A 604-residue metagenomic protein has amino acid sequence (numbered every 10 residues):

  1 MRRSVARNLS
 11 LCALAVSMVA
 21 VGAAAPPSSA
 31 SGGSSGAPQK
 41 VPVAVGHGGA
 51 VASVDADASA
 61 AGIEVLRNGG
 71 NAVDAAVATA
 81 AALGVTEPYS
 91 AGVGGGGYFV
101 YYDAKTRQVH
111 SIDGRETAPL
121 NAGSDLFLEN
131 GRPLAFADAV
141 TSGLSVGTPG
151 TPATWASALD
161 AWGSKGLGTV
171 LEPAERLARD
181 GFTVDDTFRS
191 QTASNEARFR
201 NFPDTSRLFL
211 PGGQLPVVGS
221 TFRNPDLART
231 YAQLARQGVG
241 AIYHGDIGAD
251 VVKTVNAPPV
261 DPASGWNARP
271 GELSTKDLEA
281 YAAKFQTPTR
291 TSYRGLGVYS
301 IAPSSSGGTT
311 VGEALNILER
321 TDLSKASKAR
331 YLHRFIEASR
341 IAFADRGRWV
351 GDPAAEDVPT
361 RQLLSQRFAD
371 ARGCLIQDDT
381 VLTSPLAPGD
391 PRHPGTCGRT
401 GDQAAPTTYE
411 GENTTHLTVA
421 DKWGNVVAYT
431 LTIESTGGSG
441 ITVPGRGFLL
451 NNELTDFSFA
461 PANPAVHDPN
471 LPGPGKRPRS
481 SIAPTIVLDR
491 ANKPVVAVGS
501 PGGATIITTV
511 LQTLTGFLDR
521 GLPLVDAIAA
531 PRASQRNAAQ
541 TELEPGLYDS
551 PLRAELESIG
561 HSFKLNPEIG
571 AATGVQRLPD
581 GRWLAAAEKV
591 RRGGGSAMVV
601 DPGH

Functional and structural regions predicted by a protein language model:
M1-A30, W155: Secretory targeting and sorting signals
S31-A60, E64, A72-H244, A249-V298 (+1 more regions): Noncatalytic scaffold domains of N-terminal-nucleophile
V65-L66, A153-A161, Q237-H244, A249 (+2 more regions): Alpha-helical support elements that line or immediately flank enzyme active sites and cofactor-binding pockets
V85-S111, L128, D261-S274, A420 (+2 more regions): Active-site rim segments in enzyme catalytic domains, especially the processed small/beta chain of N-terminal
G271, S324-T432, R446: Internal maturation/activation junctions in enzymes
K284-F285, G411-T414, T436, S480-I482: Short, small/polar residue-rich loop motifs at catalytic or cofactor-binding pockets
Y299-G308, T415, T430-T442, G499-I507: Glycine-rich phosphate/pyrophosphate-binding beta-alpha loops
W423, A460, G475-R477, V510 (+1 more regions): Extended C-terminal subregions enriched in glycine
